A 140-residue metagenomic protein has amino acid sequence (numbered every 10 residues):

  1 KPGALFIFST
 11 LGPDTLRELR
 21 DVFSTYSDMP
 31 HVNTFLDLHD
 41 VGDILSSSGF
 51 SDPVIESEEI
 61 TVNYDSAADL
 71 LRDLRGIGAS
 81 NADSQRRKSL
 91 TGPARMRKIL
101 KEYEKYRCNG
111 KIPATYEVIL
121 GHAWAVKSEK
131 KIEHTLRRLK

Functional and structural regions predicted by a protein language model:
K1, F8, D28-F35, V41 (+4 more regions): Generic detector of bulky aromatic hydrophobic side chains
G3-S66, I77-Q85: Conserved catalytic/acceptor-binding region of the Class I
V54-K140: Conserved Class I S-adenosyl-L-methionine
